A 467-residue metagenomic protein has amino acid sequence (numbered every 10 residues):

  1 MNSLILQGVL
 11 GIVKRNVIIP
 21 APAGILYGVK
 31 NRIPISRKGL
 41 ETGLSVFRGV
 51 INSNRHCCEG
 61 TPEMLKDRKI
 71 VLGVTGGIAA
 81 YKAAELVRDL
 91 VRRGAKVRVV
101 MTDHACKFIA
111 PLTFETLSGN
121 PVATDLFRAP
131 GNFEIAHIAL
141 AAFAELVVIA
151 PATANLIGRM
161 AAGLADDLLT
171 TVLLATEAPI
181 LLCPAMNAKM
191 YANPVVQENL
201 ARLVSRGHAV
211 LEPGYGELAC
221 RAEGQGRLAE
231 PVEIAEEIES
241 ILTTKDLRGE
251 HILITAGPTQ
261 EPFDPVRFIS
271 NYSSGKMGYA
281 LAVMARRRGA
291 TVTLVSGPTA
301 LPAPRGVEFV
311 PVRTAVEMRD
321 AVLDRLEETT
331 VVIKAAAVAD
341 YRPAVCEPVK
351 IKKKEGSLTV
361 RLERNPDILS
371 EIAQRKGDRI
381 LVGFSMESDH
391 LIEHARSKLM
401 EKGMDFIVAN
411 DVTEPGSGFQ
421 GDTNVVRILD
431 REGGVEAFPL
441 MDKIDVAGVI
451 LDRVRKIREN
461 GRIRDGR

Functional and structural regions predicted by a protein language model:
L4-L6, L10: Short hydrophobic targeting helices and cationic amphipathic motifs that mediate membrane/organellar targeting
L10, K14-C58, P62: The feature marks the mature, well-folded catalytic cores of soluble enzymes
C58-L182, N187-M386, H390-R467: A cross-family phosphate/adenosyl-ligand binding-site feature
